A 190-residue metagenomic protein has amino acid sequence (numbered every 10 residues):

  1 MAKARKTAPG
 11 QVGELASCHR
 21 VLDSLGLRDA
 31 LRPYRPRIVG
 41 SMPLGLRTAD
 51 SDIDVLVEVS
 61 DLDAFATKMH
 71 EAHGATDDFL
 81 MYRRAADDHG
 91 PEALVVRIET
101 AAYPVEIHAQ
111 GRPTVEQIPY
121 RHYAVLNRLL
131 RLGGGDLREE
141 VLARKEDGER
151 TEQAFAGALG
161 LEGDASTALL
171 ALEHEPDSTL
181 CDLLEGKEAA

Functional and structural regions predicted by a protein language model:
M1-V39, A190: Helical scaffold of the NTase/Pol beta-like nucleotidyltransferase catalytic core
T7-S24, V59-A102: Metal-dependent nucleotidyltransferase catalytic core
S24-R28, R83-D87, E99-E106, V141-E146 (+1 more regions): A general structural signal for short secondary-structure boundary/capping elements
L25-A64: Active-site nucleotide-donor binding segment shared across nucleotidyl transfer reactions
R32, L46, D87, E116-Y120: Hydrophobic N-terminal alpha-helices or hydrophobic patches in metabolic proteins across all domains of life
P36, T76, V105: Hydrophobic anchor at the start of a short beta-strand that flanks the dinucleotide cofactor-binding loop
V57, P104-G111: A short acidic-to-branched-hydrophobic micro-motif
H108, P113-A190: Catalytic cores of NTP-dependent nucleotidyl/adenyl transfer enzymes across multiple folds
